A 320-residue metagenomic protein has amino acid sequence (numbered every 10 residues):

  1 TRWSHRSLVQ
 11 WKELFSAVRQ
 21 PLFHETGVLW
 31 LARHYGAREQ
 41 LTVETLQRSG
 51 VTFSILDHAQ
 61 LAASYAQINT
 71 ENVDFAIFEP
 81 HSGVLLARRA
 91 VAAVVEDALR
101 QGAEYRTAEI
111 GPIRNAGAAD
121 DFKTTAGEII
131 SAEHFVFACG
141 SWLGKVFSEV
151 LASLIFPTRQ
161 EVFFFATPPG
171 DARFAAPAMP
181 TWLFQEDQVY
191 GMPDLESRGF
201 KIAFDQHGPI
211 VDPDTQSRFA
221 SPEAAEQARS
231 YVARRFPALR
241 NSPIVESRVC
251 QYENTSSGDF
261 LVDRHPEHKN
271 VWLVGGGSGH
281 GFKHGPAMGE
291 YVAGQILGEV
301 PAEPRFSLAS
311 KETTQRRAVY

Functional and structural regions predicted by a protein language model:
T1-S64, V73, Q188: Dinucleotide-binding Rossmann-like beta1-alpha1 core, especially the glycine-rich loop that anchors the ADP
R2, W30-R38, I77-E96, S217-A224 (+1 more regions): Short beta-strand to alpha-helix junction loop
E13, R19-H24, H134, S141-N270: Active-site substrate-recognition segment that forms the wall of the catalytic cavity or substrate channel
R33, C139-G140: Glycine-rich, N-terminal phosphate-binding loop of Rossmann-like dinucleotide-binding domains
R38, Q67-V73, R114-D121, N254-G258 (+1 more regions): A short, glycine/Asx- and small/polar-enriched loop/turn that sits immediately N-terminal to a beta-strand
D57-H58, R106-E109, E246: Short loop/edge segments at beta-strand edges and connector loops that shape dinucleotide/nucleotide cofactor-binding
F78-A126, I130-H134: Helical element adjacent to the flavin cofactor pocket in flavoenzyme catalytic cores
Y231-Y320: C-terminal catalytic lobe of FAD-dependent flavoproteins
